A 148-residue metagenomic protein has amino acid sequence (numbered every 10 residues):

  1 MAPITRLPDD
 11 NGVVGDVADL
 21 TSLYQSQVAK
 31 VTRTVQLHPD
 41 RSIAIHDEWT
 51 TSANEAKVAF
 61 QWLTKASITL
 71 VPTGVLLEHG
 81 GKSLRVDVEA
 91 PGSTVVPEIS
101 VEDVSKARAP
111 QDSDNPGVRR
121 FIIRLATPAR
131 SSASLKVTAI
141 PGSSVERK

Functional and structural regions predicted by a protein language model:
M1-K148: CBM-like, beta-strand-rich accessory domains located in the C-terminal region of large, secreted polysaccharide-active
